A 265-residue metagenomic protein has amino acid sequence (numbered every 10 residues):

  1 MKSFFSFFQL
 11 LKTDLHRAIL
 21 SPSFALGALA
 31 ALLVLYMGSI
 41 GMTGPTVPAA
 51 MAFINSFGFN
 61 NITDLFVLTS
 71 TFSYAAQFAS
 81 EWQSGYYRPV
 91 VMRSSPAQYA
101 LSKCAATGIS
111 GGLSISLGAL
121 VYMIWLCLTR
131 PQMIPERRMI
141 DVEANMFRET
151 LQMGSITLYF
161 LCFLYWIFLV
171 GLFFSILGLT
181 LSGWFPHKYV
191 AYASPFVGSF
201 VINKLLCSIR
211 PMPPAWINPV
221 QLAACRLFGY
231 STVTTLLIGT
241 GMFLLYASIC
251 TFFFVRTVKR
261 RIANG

Functional and structural regions predicted by a protein language model:
M1-G27: Aromatic- and glycine-rich beta-strand/loop motifs that create alpha-glucan
P22-F24, P96-A97, L101, H187-Y192: Membrane-helix interface segments
G27-V34, V190-I202, I217-P219: Central hydrophobic cores of alpha-helical transmembrane segments in multi-pass integral membrane proteins
V34-Q77, L101-S175, L179-G183, Q221-F243: Secretory targeting signals
Y74-M92: Transmembrane helix boundary and interhelical loop/hinge segments in multi-pass membrane proteins
T129-E143, G198-P219: Juxtamembrane non-transmembrane "cap" segments at the membrane-aqueous interface of multi-pass membrane proteins
Y189-V190, F196-V197, K259-G265: Short cytosolic juxtamembrane segments of multi-pass membrane proteins
M242-G265: Junction motif at the cytosolic side of a transmembrane helix
